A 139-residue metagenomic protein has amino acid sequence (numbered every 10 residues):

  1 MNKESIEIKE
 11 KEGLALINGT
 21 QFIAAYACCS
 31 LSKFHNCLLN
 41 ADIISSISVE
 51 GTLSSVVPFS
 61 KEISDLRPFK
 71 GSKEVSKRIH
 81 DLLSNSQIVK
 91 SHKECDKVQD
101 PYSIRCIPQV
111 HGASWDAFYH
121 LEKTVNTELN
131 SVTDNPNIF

Functional and structural regions predicted by a protein language model:
M1-F69: Active-site cavity-forming subdomains of large catalytic enzyme subunits
L16, V49-F139: Accessory "access/gating" subregions that flank catalytic or transport cores
